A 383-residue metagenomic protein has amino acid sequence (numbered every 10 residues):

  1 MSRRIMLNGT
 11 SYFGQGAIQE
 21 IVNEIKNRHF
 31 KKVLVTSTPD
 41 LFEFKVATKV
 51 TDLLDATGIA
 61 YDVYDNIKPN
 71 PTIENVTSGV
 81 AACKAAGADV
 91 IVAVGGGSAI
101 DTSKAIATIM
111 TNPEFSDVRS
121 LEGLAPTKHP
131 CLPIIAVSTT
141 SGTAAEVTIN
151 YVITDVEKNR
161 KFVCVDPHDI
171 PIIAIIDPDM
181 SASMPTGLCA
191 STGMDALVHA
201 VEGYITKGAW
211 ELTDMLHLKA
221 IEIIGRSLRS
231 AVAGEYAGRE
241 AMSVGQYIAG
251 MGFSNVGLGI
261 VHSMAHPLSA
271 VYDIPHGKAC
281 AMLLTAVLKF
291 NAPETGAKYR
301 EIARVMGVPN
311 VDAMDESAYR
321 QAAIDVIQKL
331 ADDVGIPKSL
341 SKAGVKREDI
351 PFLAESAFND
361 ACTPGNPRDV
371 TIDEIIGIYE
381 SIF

Functional and structural regions predicted by a protein language model:
M1-V90, L340: ATP/NTP phosphate-donor binding region
I18-I21, E43-V46, I73-V76, S98-S103 (+3 more regions): Short glycine/serine/threonine-rich phosphate/pyrophosphate-binding segments that cradle anionic phosphate groups
E74-D179: Glycine/threonine-rich beta-strand-loop-alpha-helix active-site module that forms ligand/phosphate-binding
G142, Y247-C280, D360-P364: Glycine-rich phosphate/pyrophosphate-binding beta-alpha loops
N150-V256: Carboxylate- and glycine-rich phosphate/diphosphate-binding segment that chelates Mg2+/Mn2+
V271-D349: Gly/Pro-rich interdomain helix-loop hinge
K346-F383: Short, amphipathic C-terminal "tail helix"
